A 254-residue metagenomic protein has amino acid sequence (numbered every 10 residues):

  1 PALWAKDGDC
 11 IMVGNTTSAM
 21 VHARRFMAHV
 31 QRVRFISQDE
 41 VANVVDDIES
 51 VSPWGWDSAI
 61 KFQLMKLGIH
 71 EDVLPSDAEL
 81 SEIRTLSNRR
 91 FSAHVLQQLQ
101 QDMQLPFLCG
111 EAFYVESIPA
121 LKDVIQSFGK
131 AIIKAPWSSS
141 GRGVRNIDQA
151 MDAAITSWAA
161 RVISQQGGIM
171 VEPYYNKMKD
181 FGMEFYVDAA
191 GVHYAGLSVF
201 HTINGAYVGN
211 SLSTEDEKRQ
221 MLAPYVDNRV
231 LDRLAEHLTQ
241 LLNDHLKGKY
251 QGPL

Functional and structural regions predicted by a protein language model:
P1-K6: Histidine-anchored nucleotide/phosphate-binding helix
M12-D123: Conserved N-proximal alpha/beta basic substrate-recognition cap immediately N-terminal to, or forming the N-lobe
L96, V124-N146, G167-K177: ATP-grasp fold ATP-binding core
M103-G110, I132, D148-K177, L241-L246: Conserved ATP-binding module of the ATP-grasp superfamily
E111-Y114, A131-I155, G182, N204-L222: Glycine-rich phosphate-binding loop of ATP-grasp-fold ATP-dependent ligases
G129, A154-A206, P253: Phosphate-binding site of ATP-dependent enzymes
F185-L246: ATP-dependent carboxylate/phosphate-activation module, predominantly the ATP-grasp catalytic core and closely related
L246-L254: Flexible, glycine/charged-enriched surface loops at secondary-structure junctions
